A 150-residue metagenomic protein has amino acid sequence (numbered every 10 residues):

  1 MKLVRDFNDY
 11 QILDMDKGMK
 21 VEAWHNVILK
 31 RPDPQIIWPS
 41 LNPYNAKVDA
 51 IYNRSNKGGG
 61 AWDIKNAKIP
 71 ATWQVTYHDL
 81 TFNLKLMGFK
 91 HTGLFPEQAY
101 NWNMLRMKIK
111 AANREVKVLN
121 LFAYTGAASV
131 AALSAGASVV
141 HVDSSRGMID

Functional and structural regions predicted by a protein language model:
M1-V4: N-terminal accessory targeting/assembly segments
N8-E22, L29-P96, N103: Non-catalytic substrate-recognition/targeting regions of SAM-dependent transferases
P96-N103, M107, D150: Short, contiguous clusters of charged residues that form electrostatic/catalytic patches at enzyme active sites, used
M107-D150: Conserved SAM/SAH cofactor-binding pocket of Class I
